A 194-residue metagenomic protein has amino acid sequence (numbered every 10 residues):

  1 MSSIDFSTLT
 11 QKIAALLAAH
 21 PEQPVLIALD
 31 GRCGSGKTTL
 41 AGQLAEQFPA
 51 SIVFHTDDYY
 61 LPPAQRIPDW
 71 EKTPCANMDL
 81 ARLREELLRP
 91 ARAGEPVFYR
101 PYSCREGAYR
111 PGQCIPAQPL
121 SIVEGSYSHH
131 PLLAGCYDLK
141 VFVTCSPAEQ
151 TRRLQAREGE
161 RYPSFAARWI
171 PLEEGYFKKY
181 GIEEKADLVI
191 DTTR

Functional and structural regions predicted by a protein language model:
M1-L26: Extreme N-terminal, non-catalytic leader segments that precede Walker-type/kinase nucleotide-binding cores
R32: P-loop (Walker A) phosphate-binding loop of NTP-binding proteins
K37: Conserved lysine of the Walker
L40: Hydrophobic positions on the alpha1 helix immediately C-terminal to the Walker A/P-loop
A50-A64: Short beta-strand-centered segment that lines the nucleotide-binding/catalytic pocket of NTP-utilizing
Q65-G107, L120: Conserved nucleotide-sensing/catalytic segment adjacent to the nucleotide-binding pocket in NTP-handling enzymes
A108, G112, H130, E160-R194: Small-molecule kinase domains that catalyze NTP-dependent phosphoryl transfer to phosphate-bearing small molecules
A108-A156: ATP-dependent NMP and nucleoside kinases share a basic, alpha-helical "lid"
